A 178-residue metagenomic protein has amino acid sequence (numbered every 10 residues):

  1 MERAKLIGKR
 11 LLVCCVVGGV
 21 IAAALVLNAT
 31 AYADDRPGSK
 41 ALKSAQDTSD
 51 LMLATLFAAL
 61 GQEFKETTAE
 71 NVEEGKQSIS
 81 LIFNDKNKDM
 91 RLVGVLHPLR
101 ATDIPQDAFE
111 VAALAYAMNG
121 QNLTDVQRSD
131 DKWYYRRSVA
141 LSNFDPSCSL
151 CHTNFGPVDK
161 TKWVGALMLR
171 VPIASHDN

Functional and structural regions predicted by a protein language model:
R3-V17: Bacterial N-terminal signal peptides that target proteins for export
C15, L25-V26: Residue-level recognition of conserved structural "scaffold" positions that shape functional pockets and channels
V20-I21, A31: Cleavable N-terminal signal peptides
V26-S147, G156-N178: Extracytoplasmic c-type cytochrome modules immediately beyond a signal peptide or single-pass transmembrane anchor
L150: Short, cysteine/histidine-rich loop/knuckle motifs that typically chelate Zn2+
T153: Short Cys/His-rich local motifs and their 1-3 flanking residues in nucleic-acid-associated proteins and small
